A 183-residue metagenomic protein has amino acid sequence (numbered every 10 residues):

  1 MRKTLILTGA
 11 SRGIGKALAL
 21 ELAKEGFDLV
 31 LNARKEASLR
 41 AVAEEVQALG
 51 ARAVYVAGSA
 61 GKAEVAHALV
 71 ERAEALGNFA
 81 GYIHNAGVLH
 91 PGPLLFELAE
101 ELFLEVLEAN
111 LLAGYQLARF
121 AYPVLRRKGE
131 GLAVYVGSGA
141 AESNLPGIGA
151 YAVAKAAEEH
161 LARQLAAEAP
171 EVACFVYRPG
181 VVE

Functional and structural regions predicted by a protein language model:
S11-G13: Conserved glycine-rich cofactor-binding loop
E25-A41: Conserved glycine-rich Rossmann-like NAD(P)H-binding loop of the short-chain dehydrogenase/reductase
A48-A63: Rossmann-fold cofactor-recognition segment
N85-P91: Conserved NAD(P)H cofactor-binding loop of Rossmann-fold oxidoreductase domains
P93-L95, L102-L104: Substrate-binding pocket helix/loop in short-chain dehydrogenase/reductase
A118-R119, R163: A short, exposed helix-loop element centered on a Lys and neighboring polar residues
L132-A157, A162-P170, V181-V182: Catalytic loop of short-chain dehydrogenase/reductase
